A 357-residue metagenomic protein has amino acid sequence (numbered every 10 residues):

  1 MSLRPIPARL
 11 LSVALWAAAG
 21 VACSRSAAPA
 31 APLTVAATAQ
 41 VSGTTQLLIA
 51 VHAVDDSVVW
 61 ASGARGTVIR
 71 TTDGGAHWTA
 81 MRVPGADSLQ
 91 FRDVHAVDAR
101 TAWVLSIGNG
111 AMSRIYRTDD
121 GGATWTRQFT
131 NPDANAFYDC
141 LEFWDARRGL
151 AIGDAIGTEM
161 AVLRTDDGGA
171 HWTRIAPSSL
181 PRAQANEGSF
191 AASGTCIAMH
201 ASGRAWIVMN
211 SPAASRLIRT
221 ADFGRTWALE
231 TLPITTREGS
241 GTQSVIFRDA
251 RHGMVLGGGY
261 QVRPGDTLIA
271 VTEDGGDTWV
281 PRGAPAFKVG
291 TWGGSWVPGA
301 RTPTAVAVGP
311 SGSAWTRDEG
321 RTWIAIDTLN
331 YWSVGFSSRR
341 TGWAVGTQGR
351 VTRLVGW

Functional and structural regions predicted by a protein language model:
S2-L11: Bacterial N-terminal signal peptides that target proteins for export
L10-A18: Sec-dependent N-terminal signal peptides
V21-A22: C-terminal motif of bacterial Sec signal peptides marking the signal peptidase cleavage site
R25-W357: Residue-level hotspots at or immediately adjacent to binding/recognition sites across diverse folds
